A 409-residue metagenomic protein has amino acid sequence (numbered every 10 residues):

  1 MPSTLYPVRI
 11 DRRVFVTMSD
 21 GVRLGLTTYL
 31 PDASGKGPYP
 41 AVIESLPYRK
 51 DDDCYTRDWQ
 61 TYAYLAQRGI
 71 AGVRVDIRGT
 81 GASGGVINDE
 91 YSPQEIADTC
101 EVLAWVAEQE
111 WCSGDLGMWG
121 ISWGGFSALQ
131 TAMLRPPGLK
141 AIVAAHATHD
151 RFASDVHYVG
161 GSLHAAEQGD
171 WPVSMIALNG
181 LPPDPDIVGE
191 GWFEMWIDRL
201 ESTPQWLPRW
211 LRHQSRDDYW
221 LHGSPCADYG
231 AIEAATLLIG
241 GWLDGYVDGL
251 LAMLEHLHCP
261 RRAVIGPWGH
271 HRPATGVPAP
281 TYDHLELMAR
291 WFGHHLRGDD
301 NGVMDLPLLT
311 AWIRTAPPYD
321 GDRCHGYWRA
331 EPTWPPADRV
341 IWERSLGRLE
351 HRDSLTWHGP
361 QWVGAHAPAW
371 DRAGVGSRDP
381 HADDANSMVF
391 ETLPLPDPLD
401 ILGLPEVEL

Functional and structural regions predicted by a protein language model:
M1-G37, L395-D397: N-terminal cap/lid segment of alpha/beta-hydrolase-fold proteins
A33-A107, V156-H157: Cap/lid segment of the alpha/beta-hydrolase catalytic domain
W59, Q67, M133-A231: Accessory cap/linker subdomain of secreted extracellular hydrolases
E110-S122: Alpha/beta-hydrolase fold nucleophile elbow
G125-P136, M253: Short glycine-enriched nucleophile-adjacent loop and the immediately C-terminal alpha-helix near the catalytic center
I232, L238-G240: Short beta-strand/loop motif that positions the catalytic acidic residue of the alpha/beta-hydrolase fold
D244-L250: Conserved alpha/beta-hydrolase "acid-adjacent" motif
P278-E408: C-terminal, loop-rich substrate-recognition/catalytic regions characterized by aromatic stacking residues
